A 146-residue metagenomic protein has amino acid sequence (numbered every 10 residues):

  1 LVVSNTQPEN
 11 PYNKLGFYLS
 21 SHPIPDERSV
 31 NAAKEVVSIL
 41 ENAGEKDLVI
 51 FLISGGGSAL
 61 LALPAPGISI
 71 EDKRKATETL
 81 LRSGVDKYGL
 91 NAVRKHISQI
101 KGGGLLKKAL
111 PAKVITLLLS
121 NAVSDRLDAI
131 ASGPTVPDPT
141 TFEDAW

Functional and structural regions predicted by a protein language model:
L1-W146: N-terminal loops that bind phosphate or other acidic moieties and the adjacent beta-alpha structural core
